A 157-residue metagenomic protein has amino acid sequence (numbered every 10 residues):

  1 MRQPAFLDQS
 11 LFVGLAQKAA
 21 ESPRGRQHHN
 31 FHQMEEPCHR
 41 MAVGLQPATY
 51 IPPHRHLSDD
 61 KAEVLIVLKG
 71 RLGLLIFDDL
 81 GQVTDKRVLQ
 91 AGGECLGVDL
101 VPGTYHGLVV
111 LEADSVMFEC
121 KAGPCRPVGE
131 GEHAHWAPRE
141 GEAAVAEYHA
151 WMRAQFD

Functional and structural regions predicted by a protein language model:
M1-H39, D85-A91, E147-D157: A short, N-terminal "cap"/entry segment at the start of jelly-roll beta-barrel domains of the cupin/DSBH fold
R24-G25, A42-K61: Conserved short histidine dyad/triad with adjacent acidic residue
A42-V43, A62-V67, V98, L108: His/acidic/aromatic-lined binding-pocket segments of jelly-roll/cupin-type domains and related regulatory beta-sandwich
P53, L74-I76, V98-L100, H106-L111 (+1 more regions): Short beta-strand His + acidic residue motifs that chelate non-heme Fe in jelly-roll/DSBH and cupin folds
D60-D79: Glycine- and acidic-residue-biased ligand/ion/polar-headgroup-sensing regions
D78-H106: Short acidic-glycine-tyrosine-enriched beta hairpin
Q82-V83, G107-D157: Double-stranded beta-helix
